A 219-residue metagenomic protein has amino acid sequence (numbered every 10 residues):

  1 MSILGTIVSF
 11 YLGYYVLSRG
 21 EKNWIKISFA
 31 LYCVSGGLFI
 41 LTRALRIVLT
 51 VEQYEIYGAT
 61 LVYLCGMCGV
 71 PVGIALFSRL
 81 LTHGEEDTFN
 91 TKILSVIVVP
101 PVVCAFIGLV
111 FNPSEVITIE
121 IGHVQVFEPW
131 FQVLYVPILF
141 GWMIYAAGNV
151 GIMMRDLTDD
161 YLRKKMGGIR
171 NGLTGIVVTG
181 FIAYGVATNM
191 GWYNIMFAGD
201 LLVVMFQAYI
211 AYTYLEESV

Functional and structural regions predicted by a protein language model:
M1-S9, K22-G108, Q132-G141, W192-Q207: Individual alpha-helical transmembrane segments in multi-pass integral membrane proteins
F10-Y14, A146-N149, A208-E217: Alpha-helical transmembrane segments
Y15-T42, I93-V96, P129-V186: Alpha-helical transmembrane segments of multi-pass integral membrane proteins
Y15-V16, F39, L80, F111 (+1 more regions): Juxtamembrane cytosolic interface motif at the C-terminal end of transmembrane helices
A44-Q53, L109-E120, F181-M190: Juxtamembrane "helix-exit" motif on the non-cytosolic side of transmembrane helices
S78-D87, I117, G148-K164, E217-V219: Cytoplasmic membrane-interface regions of multi-pass membrane proteins
I117-F131: Juxtamembrane membrane-water interface segments that cap and precede transmembrane helices
G167-V219: Interfacial "cap-and-anchor" motif at the non-cytosolic start of specific transmembrane alpha-helices
